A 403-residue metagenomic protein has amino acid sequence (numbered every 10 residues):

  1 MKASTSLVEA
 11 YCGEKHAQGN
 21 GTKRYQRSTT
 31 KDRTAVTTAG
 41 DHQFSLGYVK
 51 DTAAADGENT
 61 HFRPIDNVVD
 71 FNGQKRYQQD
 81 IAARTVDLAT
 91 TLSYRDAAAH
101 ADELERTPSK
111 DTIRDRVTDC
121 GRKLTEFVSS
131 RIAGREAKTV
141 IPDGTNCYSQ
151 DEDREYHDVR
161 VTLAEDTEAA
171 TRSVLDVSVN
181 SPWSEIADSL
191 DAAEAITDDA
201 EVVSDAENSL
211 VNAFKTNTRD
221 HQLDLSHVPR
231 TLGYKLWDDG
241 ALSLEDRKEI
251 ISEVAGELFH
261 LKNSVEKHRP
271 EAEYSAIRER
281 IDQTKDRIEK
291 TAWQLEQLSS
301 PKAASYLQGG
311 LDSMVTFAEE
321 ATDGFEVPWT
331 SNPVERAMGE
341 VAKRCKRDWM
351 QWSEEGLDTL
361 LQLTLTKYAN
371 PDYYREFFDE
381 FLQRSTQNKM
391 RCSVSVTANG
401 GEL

Functional and structural regions predicted by a protein language model:
M1-R27: A broadly conserved sequence feature marking short terminus-proximal activation segments in nucleic acid-centric
K2-T5, E9, T197-R219, K248-L403: Acidic/histidine-rich catalytic cores and adjacent linkers of DNA breakage/strand-transfer/modification proteins
K23-V36, G40-D80, R106-V203, N208 (+4 more regions): RNase H-like nuclease fold core
Y77-L92: Short, amphipathic alpha-helical "recognition" segments used to contact nucleic acids or chromatin
A89-A101, I288: Short, charged amphipathic recognition helices of the HTH superfamily and cognate SANT/SANTA-like modules
E155-H157, Y234-D246: Short, surface-exposed amphipathic charged segments that create phosphate/polyanion-binding patches used for binding
N217-G240: Inter-helix linker motif
